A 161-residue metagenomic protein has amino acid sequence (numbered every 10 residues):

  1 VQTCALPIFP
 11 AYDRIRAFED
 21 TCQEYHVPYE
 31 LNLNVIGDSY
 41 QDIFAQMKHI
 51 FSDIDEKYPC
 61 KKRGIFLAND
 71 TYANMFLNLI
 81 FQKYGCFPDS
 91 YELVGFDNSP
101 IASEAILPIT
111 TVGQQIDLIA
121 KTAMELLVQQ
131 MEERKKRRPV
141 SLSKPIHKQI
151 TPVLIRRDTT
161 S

Functional and structural regions predicted by a protein language model:
V1-L6, Y84: Short, intrinsically disordered, charge-balanced linker/junction segments flanking boundaries in proteins
C4, A11, R138-L142: Structured catalytic/translocation cores of nucleotide/phosphate-coupled proteins
A5-H49, L67-N74, F96-S99, G113-T122 (+1 more regions): Hinge/beta->alpha junction and helix N-cap segments in small-molecule ligand-binding domains
S52-S161: Flexible loop/turn connectors
